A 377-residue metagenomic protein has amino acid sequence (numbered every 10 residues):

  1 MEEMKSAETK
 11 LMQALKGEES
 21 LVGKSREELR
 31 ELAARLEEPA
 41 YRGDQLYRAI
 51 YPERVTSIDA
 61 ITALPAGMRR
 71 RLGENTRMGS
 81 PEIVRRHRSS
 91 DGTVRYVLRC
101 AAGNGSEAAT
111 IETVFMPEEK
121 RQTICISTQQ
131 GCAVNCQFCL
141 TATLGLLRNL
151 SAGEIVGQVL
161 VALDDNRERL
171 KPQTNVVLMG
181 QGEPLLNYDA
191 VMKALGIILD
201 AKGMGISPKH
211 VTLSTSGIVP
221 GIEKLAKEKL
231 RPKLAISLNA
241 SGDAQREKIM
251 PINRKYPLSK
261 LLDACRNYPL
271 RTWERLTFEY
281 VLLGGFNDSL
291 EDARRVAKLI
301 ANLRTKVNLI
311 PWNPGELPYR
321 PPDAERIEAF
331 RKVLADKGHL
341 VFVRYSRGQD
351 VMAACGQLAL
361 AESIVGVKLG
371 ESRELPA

Functional and structural regions predicted by a protein language model:
M1-I111, R266-R275, Y280-A377: Auxiliary Fe-S-binding modules of radical SAM enzymes
E53, K120, A142-L146, G242-D243 (+1 more regions): A short, flexible beta-alpha/helix-coil linker loop
S89, S127-T128, S214, S237: Short linear Ser/Thr-Pro motifs
V94, I111, Q122-I124, V134 (+1 more regions): Generic beta-strand structural signal
E107-R121: P-loop NTP-binding catalytic core
P117-E154, L160-V161: Canonical Radical SAM [4Fe-4S] cluster-binding loop centered on the CxxxCxxC motif and its immediate flanking residues
L163-K337, V341-F342: Conserved AdoMet/S-adenosylmethionine-binding subsite of the radical SAM
